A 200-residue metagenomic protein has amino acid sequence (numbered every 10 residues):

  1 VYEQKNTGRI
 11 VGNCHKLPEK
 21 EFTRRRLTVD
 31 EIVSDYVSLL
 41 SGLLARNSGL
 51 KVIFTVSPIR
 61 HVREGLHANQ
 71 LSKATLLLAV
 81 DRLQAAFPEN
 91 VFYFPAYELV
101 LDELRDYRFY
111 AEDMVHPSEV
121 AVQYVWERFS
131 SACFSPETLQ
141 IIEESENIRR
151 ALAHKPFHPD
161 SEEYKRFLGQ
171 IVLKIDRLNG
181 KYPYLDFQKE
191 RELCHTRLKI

Functional and structural regions predicted by a protein language model:
V1-I200: Extracellular glycan-modifying ectodomains
